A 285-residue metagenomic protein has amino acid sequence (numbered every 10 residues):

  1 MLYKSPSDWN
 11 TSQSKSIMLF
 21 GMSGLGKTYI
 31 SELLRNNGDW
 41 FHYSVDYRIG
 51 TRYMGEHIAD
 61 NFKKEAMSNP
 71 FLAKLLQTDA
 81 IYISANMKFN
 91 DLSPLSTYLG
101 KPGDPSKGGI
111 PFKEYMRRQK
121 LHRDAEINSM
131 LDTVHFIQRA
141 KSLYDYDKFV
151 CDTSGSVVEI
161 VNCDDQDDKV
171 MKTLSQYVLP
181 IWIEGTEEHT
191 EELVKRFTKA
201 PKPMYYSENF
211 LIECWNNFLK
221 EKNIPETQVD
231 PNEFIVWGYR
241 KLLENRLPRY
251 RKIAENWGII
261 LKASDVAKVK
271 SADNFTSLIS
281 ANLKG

Functional and structural regions predicted by a protein language model:
M1-T11: Pre-Walker A adenine-sensing motif
L19: Hydrophobic anchor at the beta1->P-loop junction of P-loop NTPases
S23: The conserved Walker
T28-F41: A conserved segment at the C-terminal end of the G1
D39-M54: Short beta-strand-centered segment that lines the nucleotide-binding/catalytic pocket of NTP-utilizing
M54, A59-C163: ATP-dependent small-molecule kinase phosphotransfer cores that center on conserved nucleotide phosphate-binding segments
D152, V170-N223: Conserved phosphate-donor/acceptor-positioning beta-strand/loop module used by diverse small-molecule
K222-G285: NTP-dependent small-molecule kinase module
